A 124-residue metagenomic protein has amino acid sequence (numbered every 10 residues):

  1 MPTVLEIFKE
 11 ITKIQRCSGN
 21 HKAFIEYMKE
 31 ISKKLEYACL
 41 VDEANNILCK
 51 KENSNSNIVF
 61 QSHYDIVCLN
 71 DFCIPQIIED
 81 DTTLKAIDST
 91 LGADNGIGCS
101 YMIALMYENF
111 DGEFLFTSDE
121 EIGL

Functional and structural regions predicted by a protein language model:
M1-G19: N-terminal capping segment at the start of a domain
L5, K9, K29, C99-M106: Predominant activation on well-ordered alpha-helical scaffold segments within soluble catalytic domains
I11-I14, L35, E108-N109: Change "in soluble alpha/beta enzymes" to "in soluble alpha/beta proteins
C17-S56: A non-catalytic alpha/beta surface segment that caps or lines the substrate-entry region of metallo-dependent hydrolase
K22, N70-F72, Y101: Active-site-proximal flexible loops/turns
L48, V67, E121-G123: Short, active-site-adjacent cap segments at secondary-structure transitions
K51-A93: Catalytic-core environment of secreted peptidases
L91, N95-L124: Acidic/histidine-rich catalytic neighborhood of metal-dependent amide-processing enzymes
